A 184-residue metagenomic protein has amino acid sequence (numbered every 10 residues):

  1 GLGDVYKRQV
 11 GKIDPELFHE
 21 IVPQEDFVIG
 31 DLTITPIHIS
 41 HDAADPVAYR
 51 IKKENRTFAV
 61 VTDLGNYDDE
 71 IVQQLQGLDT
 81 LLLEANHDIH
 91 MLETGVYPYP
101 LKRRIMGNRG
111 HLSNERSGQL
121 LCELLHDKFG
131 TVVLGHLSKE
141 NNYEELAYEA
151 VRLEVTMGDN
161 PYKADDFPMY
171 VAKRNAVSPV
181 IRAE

Functional and structural regions predicted by a protein language model:
G1-Y6: Short, small-residue-biased leader/transition segments that mark boundaries at the very start of proteins
K7-R8, I29-D31, P46-V47, M91-T94: Short, charged, surface-exposed secondary-structure boundary motifs
K12, Q24, G30, R152-E184: Extended low-complexity acidic/polar segments
I13-E20: A short alpha->loop->secondary-structure connector
V22-T80, N175, V180-E184: Core dinuclear metal-dependent hydrolase active-site scaffold
D69-V171: Cap/insert and terminal regions of metallo-dependent hydrolase folds
